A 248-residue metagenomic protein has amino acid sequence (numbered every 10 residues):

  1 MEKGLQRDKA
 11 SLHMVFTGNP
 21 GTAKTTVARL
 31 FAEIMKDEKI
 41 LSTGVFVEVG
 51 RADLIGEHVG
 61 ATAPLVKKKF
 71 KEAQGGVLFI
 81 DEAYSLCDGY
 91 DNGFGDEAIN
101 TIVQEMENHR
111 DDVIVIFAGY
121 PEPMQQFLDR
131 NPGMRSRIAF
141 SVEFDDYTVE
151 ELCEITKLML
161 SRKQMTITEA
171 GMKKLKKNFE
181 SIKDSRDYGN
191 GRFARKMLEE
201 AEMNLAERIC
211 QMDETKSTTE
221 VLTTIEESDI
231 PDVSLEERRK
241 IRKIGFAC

Functional and structural regions predicted by a protein language model:
K3, A206-C248: C-terminal engagement/docking regions of AAA+ P-loop ATPases
L5-G44, K68-E72, I138: Walker A/P-loop
K24, I55-H58, L86-G89, P123-L128 (+1 more regions): Switch/connector loops and helix/strand junctions flanking conserved nucleotide-binding motifs in nucleotide-processing
E38-T43, P123-D129, R135, F144-Y188 (+1 more regions): Conserved C-terminal "switch" segment of AAA+ ATPases
T43-A73: Short glycine-rich substrate-engagement loop in P-loop NTPases that contacts/grips substrate
R51-T62, S85-D96, S141-D145: Flexible beta-alpha connector loops of hexameric P-loop NTPases
Y84-A118, E122-R135: Conserved catalytic/switch belt of AAA+ P-loop NTPases
